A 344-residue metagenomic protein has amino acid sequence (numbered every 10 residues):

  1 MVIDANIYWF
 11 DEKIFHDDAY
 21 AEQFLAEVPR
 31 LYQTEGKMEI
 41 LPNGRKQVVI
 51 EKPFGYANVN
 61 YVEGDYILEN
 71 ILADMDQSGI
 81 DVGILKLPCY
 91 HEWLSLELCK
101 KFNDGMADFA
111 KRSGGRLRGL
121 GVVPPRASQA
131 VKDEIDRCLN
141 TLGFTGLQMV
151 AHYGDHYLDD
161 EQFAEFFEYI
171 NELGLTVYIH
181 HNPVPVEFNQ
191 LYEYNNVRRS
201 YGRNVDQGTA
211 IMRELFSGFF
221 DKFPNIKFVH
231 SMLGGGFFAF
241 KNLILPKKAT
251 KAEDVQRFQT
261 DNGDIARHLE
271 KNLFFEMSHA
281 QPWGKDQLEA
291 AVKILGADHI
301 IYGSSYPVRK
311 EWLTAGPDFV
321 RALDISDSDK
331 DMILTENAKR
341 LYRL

Functional and structural regions predicted by a protein language model:
M1-L344: Helix-coil boundary/capping segments in enzymes
